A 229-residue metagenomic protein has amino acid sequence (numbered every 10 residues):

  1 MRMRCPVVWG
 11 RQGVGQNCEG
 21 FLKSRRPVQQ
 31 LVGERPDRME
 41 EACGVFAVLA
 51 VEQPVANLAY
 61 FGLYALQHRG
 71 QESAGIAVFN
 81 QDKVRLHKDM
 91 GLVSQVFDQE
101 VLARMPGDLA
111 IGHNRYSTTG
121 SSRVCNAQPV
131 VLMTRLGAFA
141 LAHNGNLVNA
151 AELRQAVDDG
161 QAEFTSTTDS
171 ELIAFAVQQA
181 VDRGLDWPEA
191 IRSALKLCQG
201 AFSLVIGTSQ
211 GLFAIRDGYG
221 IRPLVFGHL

Functional and structural regions predicted by a protein language model:
M1-M3: Methionine residue identity
Q12, Q16, Q29-Q30: Low-complexity, intrinsically disordered or signal/transmembrane-proximal segments
L22-L229: Conserved short alpha-helical segments that host acidic/polar catalytic motifs at enzyme active sites
